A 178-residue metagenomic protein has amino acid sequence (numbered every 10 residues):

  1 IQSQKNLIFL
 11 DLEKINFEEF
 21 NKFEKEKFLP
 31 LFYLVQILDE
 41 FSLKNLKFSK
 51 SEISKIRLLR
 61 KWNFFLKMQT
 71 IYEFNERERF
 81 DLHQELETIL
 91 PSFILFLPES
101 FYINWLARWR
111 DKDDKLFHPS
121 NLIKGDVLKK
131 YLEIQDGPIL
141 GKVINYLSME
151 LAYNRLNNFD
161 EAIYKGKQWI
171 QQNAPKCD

Functional and structural regions predicted by a protein language model:
I1-E99, C177: Conserved, hydrophobic alpha-helical core segments of structured domains
L97-D178: Charged substrate- and nucleic-acid-binding regions of tRNA-handling and nucleotidyl-transfer enzymes, centered on
